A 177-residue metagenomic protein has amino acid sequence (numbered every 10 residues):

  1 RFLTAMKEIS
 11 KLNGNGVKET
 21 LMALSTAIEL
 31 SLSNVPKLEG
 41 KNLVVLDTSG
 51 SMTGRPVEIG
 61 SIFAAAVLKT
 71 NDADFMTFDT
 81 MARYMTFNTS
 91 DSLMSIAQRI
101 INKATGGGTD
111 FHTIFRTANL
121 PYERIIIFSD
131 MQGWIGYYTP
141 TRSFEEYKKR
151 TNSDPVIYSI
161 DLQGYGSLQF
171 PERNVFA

Functional and structural regions predicted by a protein language model:
R1-A177: Acidic, glycine-rich A-domain
